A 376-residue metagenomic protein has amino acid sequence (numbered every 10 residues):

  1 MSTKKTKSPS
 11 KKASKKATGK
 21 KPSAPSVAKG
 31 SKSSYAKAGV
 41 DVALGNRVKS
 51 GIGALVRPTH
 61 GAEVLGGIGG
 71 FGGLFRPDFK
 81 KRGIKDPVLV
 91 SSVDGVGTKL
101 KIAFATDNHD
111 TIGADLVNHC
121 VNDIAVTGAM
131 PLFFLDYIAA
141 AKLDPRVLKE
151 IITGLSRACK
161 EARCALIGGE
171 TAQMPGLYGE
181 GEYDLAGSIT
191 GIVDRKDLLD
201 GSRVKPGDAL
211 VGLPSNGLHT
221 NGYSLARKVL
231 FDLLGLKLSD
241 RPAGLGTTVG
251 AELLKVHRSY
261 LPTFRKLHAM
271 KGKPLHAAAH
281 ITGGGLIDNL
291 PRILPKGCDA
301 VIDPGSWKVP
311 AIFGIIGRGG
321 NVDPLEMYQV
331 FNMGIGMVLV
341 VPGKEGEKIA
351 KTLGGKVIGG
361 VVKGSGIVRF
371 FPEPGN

Functional and structural regions predicted by a protein language model:
S2-K7, K11-K15, K20-K21, K29-K37 (+6 more regions): Glycine-/charge-enriched secondary-structure boundary and capping motifs
G30-I52: Short, low-complexity N-terminal leaders and the immediately following helix N-cap/first helix
V40, L44, I112, N221 (+2 more regions): A generic structural signal for residues located within well-ordered alpha-helices of large catalytic or ligand-binding
A43, A54-N216: Glycine-rich phosphate/pyrophosphate-binding loop regions near the starts of catalytic domains
V48, I52, L74, C120-V121 (+5 more regions): Buried hydrophobic packing segments
V93, D184, D197-G250, I287: Short, acidic (Asp/Glu-rich) active-site segment that either coordinates a divalent metal cofactor
